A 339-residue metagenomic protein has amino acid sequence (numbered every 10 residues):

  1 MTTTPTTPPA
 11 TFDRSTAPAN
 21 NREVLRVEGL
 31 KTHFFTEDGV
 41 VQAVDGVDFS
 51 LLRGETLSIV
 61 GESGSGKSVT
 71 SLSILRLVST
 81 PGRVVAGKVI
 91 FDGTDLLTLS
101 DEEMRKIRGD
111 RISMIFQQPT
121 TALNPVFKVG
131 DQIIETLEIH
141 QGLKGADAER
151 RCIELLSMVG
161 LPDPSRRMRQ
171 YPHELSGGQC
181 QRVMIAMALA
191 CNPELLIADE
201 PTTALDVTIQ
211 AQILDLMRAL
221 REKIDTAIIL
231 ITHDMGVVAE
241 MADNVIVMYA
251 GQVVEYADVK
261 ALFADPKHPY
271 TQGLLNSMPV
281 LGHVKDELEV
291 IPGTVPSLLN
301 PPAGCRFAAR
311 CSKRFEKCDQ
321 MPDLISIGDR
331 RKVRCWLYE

Functional and structural regions predicted by a protein language model:
A17-E23, P81, P162-R166, Y256-E339: Short catalytic/signature loops enriched in Gly
N20-V24, H33-G46, L77-R83, S100-E103 (+3 more regions): A short, flexible loop at the N-terminus of ABC-type nucleotide-binding domains that lies
E62, R76, I197-P201, L205-D286: P-loop NTP-binding/switch modules centered on Walker-like glycine-rich loops
V84-D95: Conserved ABC transporter NBD signature motif
T94-D95, D147-R166, L275: Conserved ABC ATPase "signature" region
Q170-L175, Q179: Conserved ABC ATPase signature
A190-E194: A short, proline-enriched helix->beta-strand linker immediately N-terminal to the Walker B motif in ABC-type P-loop
